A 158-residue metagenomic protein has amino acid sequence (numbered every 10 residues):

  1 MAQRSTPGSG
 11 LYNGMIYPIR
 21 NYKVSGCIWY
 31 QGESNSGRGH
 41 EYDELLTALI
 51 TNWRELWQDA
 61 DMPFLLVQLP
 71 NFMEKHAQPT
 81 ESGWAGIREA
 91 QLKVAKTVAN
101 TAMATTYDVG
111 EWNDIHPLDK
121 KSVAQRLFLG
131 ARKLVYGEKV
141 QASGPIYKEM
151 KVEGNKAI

Functional and structural regions predicted by a protein language model:
M1-I158: Cell-envelope and extracellular/periplasmic
